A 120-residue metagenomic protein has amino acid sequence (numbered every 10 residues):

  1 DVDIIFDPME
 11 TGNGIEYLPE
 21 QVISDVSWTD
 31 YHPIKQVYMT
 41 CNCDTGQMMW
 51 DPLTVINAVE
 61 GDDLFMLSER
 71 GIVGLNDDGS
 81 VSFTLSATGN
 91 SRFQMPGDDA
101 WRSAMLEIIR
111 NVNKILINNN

Functional and structural regions predicted by a protein language model:
D1-N120: N-terminal acidic, glycine/proline-rich low-complexity segments
